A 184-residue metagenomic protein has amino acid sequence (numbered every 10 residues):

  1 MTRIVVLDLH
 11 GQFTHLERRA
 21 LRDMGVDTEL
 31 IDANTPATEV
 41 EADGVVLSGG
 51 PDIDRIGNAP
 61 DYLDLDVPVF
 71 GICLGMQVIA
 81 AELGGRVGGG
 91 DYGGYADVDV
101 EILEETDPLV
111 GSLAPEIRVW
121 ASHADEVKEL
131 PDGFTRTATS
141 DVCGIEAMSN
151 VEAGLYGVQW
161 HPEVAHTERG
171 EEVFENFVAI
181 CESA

Functional and structural regions predicted by a protein language model:
R3-L83: Flexible gly/pro-rich beta->alpha loop and the following alpha-helix that scaffold active-site loops
L16, G44, T135, E172-N176: Alpha-helical elements of Rossmann-like donor-binding domains used by nucleotide-donor carbohydrate transfer enzymes
D23-G25, A138, N176: A short hydrophobic/aromatic micro-motif that marks alpha-helical segments and, especially, helix-coil
I56, D61-F70, Q77-E172, I180: Pocket-forming structural segment of enzyme catalytic cores
N176-A184: C-terminal alpha-helix
